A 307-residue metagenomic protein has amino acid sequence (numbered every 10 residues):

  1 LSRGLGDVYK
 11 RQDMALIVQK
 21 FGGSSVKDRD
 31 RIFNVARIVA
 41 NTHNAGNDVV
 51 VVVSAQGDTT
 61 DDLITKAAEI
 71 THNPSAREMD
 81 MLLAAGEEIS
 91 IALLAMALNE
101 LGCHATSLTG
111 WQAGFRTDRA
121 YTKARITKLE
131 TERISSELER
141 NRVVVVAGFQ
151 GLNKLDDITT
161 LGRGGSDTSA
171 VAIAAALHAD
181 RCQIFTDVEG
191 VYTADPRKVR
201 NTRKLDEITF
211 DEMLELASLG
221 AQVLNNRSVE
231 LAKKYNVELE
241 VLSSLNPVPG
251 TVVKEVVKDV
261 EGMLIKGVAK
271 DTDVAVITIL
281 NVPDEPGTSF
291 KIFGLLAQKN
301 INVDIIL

Functional and structural regions predicted by a protein language model:
L1-Q12: Single conserved hydrophobic/aromatic residue that forms the stacking wall/gate of nucleotide- or nucleobase-binding
K10-V229: Nucleotide/pyrophosphate-binding catalytic subdomain
N47-V51, L224-R227, E238-S244, V248 (+2 more regions): Flexible, glycine/charged-enriched surface loops at secondary-structure junctions
V53-T60, V241-V257: Terminal amphipathic helices with adjacent charged low-complexity linkers/tails
F149-Q150, V188, S243-L245, V257 (+1 more regions): A broadly conserved detector of short glycine/acidic/proline-rich loop/turn motifs that flank catalytic sites and bind
A232: Acidic-aromatic/histidine active-site loop/patch
Y235: Active-site scaffold of zinc-dependent metalloenzymes
G250-L307: A conserved regulatory-domain signal marking ACT and ACT-like small-molecule sensing domains and adjacent regulatory
